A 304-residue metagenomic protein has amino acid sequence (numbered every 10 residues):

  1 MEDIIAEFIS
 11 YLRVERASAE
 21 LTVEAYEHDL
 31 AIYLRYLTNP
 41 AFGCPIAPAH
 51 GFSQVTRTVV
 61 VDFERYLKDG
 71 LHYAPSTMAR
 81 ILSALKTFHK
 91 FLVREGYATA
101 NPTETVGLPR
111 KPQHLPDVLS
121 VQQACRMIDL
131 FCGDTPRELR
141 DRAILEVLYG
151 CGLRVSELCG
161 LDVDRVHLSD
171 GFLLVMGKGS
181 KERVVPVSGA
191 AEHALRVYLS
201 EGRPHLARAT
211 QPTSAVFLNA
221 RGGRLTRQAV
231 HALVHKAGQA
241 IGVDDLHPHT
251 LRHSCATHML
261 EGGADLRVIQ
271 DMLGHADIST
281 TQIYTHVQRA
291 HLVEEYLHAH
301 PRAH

Functional and structural regions predicted by a protein language model:
M1-H304: Conserved catalytic core of the tyrosine transesterase superfamily
